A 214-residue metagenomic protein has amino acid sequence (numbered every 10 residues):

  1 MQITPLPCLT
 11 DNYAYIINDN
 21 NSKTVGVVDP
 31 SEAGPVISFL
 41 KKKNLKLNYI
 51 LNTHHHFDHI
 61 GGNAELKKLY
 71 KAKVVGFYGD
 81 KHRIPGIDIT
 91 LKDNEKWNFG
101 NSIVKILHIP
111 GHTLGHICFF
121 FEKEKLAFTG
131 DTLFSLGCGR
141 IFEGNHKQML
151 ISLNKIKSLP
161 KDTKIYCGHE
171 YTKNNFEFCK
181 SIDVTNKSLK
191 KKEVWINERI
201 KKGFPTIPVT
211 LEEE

Functional and structural regions predicted by a protein language model:
M1-K46, F119-G130: Conserved beta-strand hairpin/beta-sheet module of binuclear metal-dependent hydrolase folds, prominently
P5, Y15-I16, K96-E122, L126-A127 (+1 more regions): Core dinuclear metal-dependent hydrolase active-site scaffold
I17, D29, H54, L66 (+7 more regions): Divalent metal-coordination and catalytic microenvironments
V25, E32-K105, K191-W195: Active-site HxH/HxHxD metal-binding segment of metal-dependent hydrolases
P30-E32, H55, G79-D80, H112-T113 (+4 more regions): Active-site metal-binding loops of divalent metal-dependent hydrolases
I50-I60, L107-G115, Y166-T172: Histidine-centered catalytic micro-motifs
G137-T163: Active-site-adjacent loop/tail segments of enzyme domains
N154-K164, K173-E214: Accessory terminal helices/loops
